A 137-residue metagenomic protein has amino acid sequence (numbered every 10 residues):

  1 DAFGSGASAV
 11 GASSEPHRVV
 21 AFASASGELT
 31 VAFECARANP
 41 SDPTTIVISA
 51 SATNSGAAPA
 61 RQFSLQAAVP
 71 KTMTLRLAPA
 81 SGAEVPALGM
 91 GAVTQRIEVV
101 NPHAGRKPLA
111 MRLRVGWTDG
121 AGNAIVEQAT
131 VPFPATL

Functional and structural regions predicted by a protein language model:
D1-L137: A structural signal for beta-rich interaction modules in eukaryotic proteins
